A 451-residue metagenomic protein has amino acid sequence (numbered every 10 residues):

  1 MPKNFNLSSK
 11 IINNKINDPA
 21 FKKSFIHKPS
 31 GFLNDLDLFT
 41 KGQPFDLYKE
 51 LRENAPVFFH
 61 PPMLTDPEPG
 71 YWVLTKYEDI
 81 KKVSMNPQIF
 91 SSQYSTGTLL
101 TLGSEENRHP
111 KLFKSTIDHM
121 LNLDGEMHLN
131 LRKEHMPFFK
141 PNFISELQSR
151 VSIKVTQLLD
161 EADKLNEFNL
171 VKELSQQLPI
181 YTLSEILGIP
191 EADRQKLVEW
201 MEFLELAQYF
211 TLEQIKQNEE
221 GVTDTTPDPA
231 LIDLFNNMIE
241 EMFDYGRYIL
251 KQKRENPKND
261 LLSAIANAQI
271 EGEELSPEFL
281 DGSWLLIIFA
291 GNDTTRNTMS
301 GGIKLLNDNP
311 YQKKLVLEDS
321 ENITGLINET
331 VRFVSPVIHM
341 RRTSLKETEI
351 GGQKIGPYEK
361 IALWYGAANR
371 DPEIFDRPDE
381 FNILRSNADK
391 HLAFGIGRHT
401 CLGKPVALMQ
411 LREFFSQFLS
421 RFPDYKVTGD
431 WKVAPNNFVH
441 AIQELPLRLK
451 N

Functional and structural regions predicted by a protein language model:
M1-N451: Cytochrome P450
